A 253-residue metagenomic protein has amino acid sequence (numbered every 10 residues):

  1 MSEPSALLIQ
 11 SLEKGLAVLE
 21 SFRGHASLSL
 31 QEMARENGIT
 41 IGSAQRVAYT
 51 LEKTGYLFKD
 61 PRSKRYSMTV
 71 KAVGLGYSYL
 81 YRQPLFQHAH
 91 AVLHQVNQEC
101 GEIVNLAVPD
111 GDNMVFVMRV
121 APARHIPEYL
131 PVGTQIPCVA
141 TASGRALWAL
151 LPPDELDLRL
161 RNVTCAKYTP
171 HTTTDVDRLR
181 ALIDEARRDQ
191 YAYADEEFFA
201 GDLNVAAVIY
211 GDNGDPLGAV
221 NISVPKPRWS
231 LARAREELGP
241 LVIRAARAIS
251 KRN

Functional and structural regions predicted by a protein language model:
M1-Q87, H94, R247, K251-R252: N-terminal helix-turn-helix
S2, A200, L217-N253: Juxtadomain coupling helices with adjacent low-complexity linkers
R23, G144, W148, P152 (+1 more regions): Short amphipathic alpha-helical signal-transduction/dimerization elements
G55, A207, V220: Conserved GNAT-family N-acetyltransferase fold
S63, S67-V163: Amphipathic alpha-helical effector-binding/dimerization core of metabolite-sensing transcriptional regulators
H88-V96, L160-A207, R252: Short, basic/aromatic recognition patches
I209-D212: Sensor-regulatory modules in signal-transduction proteins
